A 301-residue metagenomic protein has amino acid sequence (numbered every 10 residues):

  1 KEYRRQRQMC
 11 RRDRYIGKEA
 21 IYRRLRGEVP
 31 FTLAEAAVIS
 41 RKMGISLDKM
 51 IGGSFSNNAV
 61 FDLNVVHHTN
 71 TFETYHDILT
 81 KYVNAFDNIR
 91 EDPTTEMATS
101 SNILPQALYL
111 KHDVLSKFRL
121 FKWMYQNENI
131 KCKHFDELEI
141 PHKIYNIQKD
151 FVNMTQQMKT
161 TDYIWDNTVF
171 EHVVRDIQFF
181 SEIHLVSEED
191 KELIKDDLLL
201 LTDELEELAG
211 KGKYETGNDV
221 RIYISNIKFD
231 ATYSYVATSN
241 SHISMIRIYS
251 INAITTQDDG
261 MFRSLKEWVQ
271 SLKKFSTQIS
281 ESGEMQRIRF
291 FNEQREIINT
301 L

Functional and structural regions predicted by a protein language model:
K1-C10: Single conserved hydrophobic/aromatic residue that forms the stacking wall/gate of nucleotide- or nucleobase-binding
R11-R12, S40: The alpha-helix within a helix-turn-helix
R14-Y15, G44: A short, basic/aromatic helix-end/turn motif that makes direct DNA contacts
Y15-T32, V38: Recognition helix of helix-turn-helix/homeodomain-like DNA-binding domains that insert into the DNA major groove
A34-M50: DNA major-groove recognition helix of helix-turn-helix/homeodomain DNA-binding modules
F55-K133: Helix-turn-helix/homeodomain-like alpha-helical modules used for DNA recognition and transcription-factor dimerization
K122-F291: Hydrophobic protein-protein interaction segments
